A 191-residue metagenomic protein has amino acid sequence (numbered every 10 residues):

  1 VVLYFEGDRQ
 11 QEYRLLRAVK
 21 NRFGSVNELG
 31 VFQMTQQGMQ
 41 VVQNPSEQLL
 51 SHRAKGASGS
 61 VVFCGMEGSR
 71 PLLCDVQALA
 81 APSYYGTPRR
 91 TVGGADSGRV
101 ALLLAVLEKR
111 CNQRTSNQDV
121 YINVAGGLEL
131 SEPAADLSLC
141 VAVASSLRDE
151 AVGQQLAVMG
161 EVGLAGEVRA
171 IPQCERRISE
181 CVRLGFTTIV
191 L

Functional and structural regions predicted by a protein language model:
V1-L191: Peripheral, non-AAA+ core regions of ATP-driven protein-machinery
